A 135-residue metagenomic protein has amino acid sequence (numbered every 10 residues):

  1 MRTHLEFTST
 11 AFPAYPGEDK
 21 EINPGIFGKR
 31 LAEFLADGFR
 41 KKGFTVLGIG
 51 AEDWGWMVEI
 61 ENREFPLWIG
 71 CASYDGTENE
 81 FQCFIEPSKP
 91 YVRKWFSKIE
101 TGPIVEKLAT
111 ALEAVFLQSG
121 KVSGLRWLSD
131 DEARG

Functional and structural regions predicted by a protein language model:
M1, G50-D53, S73-N79: Short, ordered beta-strand-loop transition motifs
M1-R40, F44: N-terminal low-complexity, intrinsically disordered segments
H4, P66, E80-Q82: A residue-level signal for beta-strand positions that form part of recognition/binding surfaces within mature
E6-T10, G70, F84: Residue-level recognition of well-ordered beta-strand positions that form the cores of beta-sheet-rich folds across
V46-G50, G124-R126: Short beta-strand elements
I49-P66: Ser/Thr-rich, low-complexity intrinsically disordered terminal regions
F65-D75: Broad, structure-driven detector of short, well-ordered beta-strand segments within folded domains
S73-G135: Acidic, proline/glycine-rich low-complexity IDRs
